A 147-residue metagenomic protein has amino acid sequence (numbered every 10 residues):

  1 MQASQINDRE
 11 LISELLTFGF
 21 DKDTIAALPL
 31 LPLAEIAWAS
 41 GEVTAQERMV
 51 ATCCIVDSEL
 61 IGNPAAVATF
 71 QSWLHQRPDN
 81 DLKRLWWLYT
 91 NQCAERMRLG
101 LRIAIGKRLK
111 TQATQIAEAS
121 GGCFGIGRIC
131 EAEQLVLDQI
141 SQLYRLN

Functional and structural regions predicted by a protein language model:
M1-N147: Small-residue-enriched hydrophobic alpha-helices in membranes
